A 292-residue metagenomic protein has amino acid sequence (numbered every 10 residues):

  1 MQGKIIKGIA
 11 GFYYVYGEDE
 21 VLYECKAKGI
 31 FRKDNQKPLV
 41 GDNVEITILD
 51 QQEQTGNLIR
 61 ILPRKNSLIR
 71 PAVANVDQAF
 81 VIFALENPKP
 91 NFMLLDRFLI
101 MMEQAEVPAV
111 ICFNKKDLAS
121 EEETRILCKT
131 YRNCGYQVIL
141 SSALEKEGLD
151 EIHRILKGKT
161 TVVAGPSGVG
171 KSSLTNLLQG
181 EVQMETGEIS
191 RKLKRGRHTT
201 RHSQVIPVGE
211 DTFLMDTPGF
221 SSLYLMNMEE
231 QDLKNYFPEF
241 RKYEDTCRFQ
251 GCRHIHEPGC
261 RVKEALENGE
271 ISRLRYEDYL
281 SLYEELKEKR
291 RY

Functional and structural regions predicted by a protein language model:
M1-I9: Structural detector for short beta-strands of small beta-barrel domains
G11, G29, N35-Q52, L62-Q78 (+6 more regions): Helix-rich effector regions associated with P-loop NTPase G domains
Y13-G17, C25, I46: SH3/SH3-like beta-barrel fold
V21-I30: Short, structured beta-strand/loop micro-motifs enriched in basic residues and often containing a Trp
Q51-I61, K89-N91: Short, Lys/Arg- and Gly-enriched loop/turn segments at beta-strand edges
E86-G135: Phosphate-binding glycine-rich loops and their immediate beta-loop-alpha structural context
D117-V169: Canonical P-loop GTPase G-domain recognition
